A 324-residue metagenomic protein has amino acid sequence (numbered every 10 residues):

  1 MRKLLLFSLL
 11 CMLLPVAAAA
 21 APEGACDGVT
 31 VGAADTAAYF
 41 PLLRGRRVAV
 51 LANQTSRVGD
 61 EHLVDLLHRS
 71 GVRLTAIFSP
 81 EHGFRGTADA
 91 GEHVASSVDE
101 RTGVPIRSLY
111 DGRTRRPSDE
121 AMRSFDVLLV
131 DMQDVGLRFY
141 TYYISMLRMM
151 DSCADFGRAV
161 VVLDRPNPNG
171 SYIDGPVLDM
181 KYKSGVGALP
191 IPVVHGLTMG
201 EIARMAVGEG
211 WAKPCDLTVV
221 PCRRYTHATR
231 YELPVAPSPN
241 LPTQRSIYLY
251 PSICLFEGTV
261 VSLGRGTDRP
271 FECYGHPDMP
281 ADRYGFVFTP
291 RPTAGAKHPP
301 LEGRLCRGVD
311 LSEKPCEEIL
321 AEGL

Functional and structural regions predicted by a protein language model:
F7-P15: Bacterial N-terminal signal peptides
C26-V72: N-terminal phosphate-binding or glycine-rich loops at protein starts, especially the Walker A/P-loop of NTPases
T75-H82, L163: Short internal beta-strands
G86-G91, V161-K183: Glycine-rich, charge-decorated loop segments at or immediately adjacent to ligand/cofactor-binding or catalytic sites
V94-F125, L137: Glycine-rich oxoanion-binding loops at beta->alpha junctions
D134-M146: Glycine/threonine-rich flexible loop motifs
K183-I253: Conserved anion/nucleotide-ligand pocket segment
P270, G275-L324: Conserved functional hotspot residues or short segments at active or partner-binding sites across diverse domains
